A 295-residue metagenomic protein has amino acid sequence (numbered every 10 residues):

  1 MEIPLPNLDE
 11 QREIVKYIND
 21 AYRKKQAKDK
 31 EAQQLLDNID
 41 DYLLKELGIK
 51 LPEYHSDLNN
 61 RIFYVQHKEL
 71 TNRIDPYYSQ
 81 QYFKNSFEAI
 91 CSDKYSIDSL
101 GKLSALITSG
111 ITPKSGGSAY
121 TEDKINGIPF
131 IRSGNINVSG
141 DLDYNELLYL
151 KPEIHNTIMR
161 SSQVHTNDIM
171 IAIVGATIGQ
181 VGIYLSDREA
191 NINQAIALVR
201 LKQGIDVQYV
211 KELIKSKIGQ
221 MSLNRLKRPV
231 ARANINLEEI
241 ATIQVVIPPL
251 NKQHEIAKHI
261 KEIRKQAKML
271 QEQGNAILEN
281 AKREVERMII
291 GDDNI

Functional and structural regions predicted by a protein language model:
M1-D9, E189-A197, I205-Q208, K227-H254: A short glycine-rich beta-alpha junction/loop motif
E2-S115, T242, V246, L250-I295: Non-catalytic DNA-recognition/assembly elements of restriction-modification systems
R12-E13, S139-D141, V181, Q208 (+1 more regions): Short helix/loop capping segments that flank catalytic or ligand/cofactor-binding pockets
D98-Y120, G134-T166: Sequence-specific dsDNA recognition surfaces
D123-I125: Extracellular/periplasmic catalytic domains that process cell-envelope and extracellular macromolecules
G127, E146, N193-A195: A generic structural signal for short beta-strands and their flanking turns/coil linkers
R132-S133, E153-K215: A short beta-sheet element
G219-S222: Periplasmic-binding protein-like
